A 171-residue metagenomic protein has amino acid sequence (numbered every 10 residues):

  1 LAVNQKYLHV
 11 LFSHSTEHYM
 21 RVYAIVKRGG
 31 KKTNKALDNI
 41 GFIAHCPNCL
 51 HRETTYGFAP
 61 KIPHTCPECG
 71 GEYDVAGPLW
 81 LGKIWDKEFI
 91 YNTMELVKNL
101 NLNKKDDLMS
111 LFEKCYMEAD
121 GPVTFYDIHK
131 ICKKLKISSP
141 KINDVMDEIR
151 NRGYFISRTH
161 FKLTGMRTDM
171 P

Functional and structural regions predicted by a protein language model:
L1-P171: SAM-dependent transferase fold signal centered on methyltransferase-like domains, encompassing both Class I
